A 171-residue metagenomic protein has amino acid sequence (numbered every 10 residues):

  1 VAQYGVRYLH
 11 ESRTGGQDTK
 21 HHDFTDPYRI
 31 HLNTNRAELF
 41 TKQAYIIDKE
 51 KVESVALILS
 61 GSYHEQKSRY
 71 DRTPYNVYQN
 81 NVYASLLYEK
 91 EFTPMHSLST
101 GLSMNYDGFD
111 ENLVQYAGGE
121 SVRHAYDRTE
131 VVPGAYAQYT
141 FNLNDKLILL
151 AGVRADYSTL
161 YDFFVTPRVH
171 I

Functional and structural regions predicted by a protein language model:
V1-V55, G61-Q79: Flexible loop and strand-edge segments within Gram-negative outer membrane beta-barrel domains
Q3-R7, Q43, M95-S99, R123-I171: Structural signature of Gram-negative outer-membrane beta-barrels, strongest in the C-terminal barrel of TonB-dependent
V6, A37-L39, V82, E91-P133: Short, compositionally biased "basic patch" segments
Y8-S12, G61-K67, M104-D110, V131 (+1 more regions): Transmembrane beta-strands of outer-membrane beta-barrel pores
D18-T19, V114-Y116, F164-P167: Short, glycine/charged-enriched secondary-structure capping and boundary segments
H21-I30, K67-N76, Y83-L87, Q115-Y126 (+1 more regions): Extracellular loop and loop/strand-boundary signature of outer-membrane beta-barrel proteins
F40-K49, S85-P94, F141-D145: Outer-membrane beta-barrel proteins
K49-K51, V55-E65, L86-E91, T100 (+2 more regions): Glycine/serine-rich loop-strand microenvironments at binding/catalytic pocket rims
